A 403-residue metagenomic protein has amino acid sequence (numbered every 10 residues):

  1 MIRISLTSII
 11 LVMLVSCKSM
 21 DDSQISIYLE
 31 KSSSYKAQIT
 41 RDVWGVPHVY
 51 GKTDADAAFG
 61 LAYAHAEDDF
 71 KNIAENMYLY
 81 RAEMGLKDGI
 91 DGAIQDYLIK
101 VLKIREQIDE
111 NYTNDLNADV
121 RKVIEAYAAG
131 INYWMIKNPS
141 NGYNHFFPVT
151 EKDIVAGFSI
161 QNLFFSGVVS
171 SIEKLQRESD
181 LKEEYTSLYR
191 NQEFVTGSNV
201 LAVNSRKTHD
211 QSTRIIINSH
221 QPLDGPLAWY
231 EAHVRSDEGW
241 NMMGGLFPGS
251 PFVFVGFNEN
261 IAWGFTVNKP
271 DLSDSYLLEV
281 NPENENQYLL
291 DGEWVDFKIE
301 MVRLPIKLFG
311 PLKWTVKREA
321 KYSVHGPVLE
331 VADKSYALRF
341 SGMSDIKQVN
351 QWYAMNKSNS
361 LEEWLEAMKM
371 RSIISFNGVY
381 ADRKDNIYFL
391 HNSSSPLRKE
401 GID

Functional and structural regions predicted by a protein language model:
M1-L6: Bacterial N-terminal signal peptides that target proteins for export
V15-S16: C-terminal motif of bacterial Sec signal peptides marking the signal peptidase cleavage site
D21-D403: Mature extracytoplasmic enzyme cores
